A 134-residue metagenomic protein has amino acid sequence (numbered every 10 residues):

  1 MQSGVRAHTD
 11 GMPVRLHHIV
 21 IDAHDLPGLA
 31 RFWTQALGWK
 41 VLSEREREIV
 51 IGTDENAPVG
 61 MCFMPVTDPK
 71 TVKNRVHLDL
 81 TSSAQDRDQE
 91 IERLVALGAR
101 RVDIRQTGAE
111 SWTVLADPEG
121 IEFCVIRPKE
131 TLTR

Functional and structural regions predicted by a protein language model:
G4-I21, L42-S43, V50-G52, A57-M64 (+1 more regions): Vicinal oxygen chelate
L16-H18, K73-H77: Short, solvent-exposed beta-strand edge segments and adjacent coil->beta transition regions
V20-D22, D79-S83: Short hydrophobic/aromatic beta-strand micro-patches that form the beta-sheet surface supporting nucleotide- or nucleic
D25-K40, L94-A96: Amphipathic alpha-helical segments
L29, R87-E90: Hydrophobic alpha-helical packing elements
